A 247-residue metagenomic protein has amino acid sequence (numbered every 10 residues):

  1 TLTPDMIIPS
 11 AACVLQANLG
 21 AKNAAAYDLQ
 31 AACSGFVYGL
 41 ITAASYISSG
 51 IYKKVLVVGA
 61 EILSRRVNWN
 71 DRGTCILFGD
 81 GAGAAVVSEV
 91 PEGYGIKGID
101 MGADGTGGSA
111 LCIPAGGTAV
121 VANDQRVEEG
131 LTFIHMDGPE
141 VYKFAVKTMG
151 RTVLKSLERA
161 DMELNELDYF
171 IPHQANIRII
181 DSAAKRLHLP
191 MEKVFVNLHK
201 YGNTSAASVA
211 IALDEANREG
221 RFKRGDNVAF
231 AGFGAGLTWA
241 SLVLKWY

Functional and structural regions predicted by a protein language model:
T1, Q30, V55-E61, G79 (+3 more regions): Short beta-strand segments
T3-D5, A17-N18, K22-N23, A31-S48 (+3 more regions): Claisen-condensing/thiolase-fold acyl-transfer catalytic domains that form or cleave C-C bonds in fatty acid
M6-G20, V57-L63, T118-V127, I179-M191: Acidic-glycine-rich active-site phosphate/pyrophosphate-binding loop
I8-S10, V67-D71, W239-V243: Short acidic, glycine/serine/threonine-rich loops at helix termini
S48-A82: Flexible, glycine-rich active-site loops centered on histidine and acidic residues that chelate a metal or position
D71-K143, K147, R151, F233 (+1 more regions): Condensing-enzyme catalytic core mediating Claisen C-C bond formation in acyl metabolism
G116-D168, I179-L187, A212, A216 (+1 more regions): Conserved active-site "lid/cap" helical segment
